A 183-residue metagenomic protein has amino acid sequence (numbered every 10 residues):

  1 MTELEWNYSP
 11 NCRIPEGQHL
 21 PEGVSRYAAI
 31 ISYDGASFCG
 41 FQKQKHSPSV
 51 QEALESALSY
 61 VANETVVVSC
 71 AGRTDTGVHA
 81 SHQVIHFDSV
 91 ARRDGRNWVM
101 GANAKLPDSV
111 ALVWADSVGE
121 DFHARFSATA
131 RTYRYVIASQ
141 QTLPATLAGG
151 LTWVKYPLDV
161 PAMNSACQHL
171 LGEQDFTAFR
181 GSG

Functional and structural regions predicted by a protein language model:
T2-G183: Structured-RNA-binding interfaces characteristic of tRNA pseudouridine synthases
